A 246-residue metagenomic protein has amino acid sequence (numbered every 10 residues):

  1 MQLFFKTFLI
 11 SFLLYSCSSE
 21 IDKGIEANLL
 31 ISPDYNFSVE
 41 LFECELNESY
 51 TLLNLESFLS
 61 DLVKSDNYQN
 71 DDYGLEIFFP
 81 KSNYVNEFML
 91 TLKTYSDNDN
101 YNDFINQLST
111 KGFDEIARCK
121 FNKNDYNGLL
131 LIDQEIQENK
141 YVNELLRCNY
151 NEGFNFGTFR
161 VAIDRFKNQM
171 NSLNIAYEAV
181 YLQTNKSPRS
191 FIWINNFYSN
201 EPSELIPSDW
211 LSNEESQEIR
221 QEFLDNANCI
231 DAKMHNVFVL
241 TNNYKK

Functional and structural regions predicted by a protein language model:
Q2-I10: Sec-dependent signal peptide recognition, specifically the positively charged N-region followed immediately by
L9-S18: Hydrophobic h-region of N-terminal signal peptides that target proteins for export in Gram-negative bacteria
C17-Q217, D225-K246: Short S/T/G/P-rich N-terminal loop/turn motif that feeds into the first structured element of a domain
